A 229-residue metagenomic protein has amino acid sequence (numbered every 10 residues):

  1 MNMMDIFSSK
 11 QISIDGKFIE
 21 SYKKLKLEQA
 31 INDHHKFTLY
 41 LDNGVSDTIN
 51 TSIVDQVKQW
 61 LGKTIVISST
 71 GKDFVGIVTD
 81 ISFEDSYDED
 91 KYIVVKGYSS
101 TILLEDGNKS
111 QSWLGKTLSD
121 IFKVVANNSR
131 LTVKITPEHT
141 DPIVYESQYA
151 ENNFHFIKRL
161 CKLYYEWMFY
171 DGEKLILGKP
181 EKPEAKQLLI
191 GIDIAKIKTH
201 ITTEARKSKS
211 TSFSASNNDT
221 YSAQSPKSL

Functional and structural regions predicted by a protein language model:
M1-L229: Amphipathic alpha-helical and helix-coil boundary elements used as assembly and membrane-proximal scaffolds
